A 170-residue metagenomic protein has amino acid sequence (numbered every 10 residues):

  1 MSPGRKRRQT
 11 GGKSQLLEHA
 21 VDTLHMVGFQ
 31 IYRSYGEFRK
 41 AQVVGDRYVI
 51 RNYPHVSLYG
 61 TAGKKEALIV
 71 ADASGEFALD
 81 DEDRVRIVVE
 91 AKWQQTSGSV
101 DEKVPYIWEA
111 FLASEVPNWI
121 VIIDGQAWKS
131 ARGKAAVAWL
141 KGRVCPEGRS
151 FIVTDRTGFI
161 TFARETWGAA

Functional and structural regions predicted by a protein language model:
M1-R51: Interdomain/boundary linker segments immediately adjacent to catalytic/signaling cores
K6, Y59-G60, W93: Residues at structural and domain junctions
G11, V121-A170: Domain-level recognition of nuclease-like catalytic cores that cleave nucleotide substrates
A20-I31, F77, F111-E115, L140-V144: Hydrophobic, Leu/Ile/Phe/Ala-enriched alpha-helical segments that form helix-helix packing faces
I31-E82: Active-site metal-binding core of divalent-cation-utilizing nuclease and nuclease-like domains
A67-K92, T154-A170: Electropositive, surface-exposed helix/loop patches at the edges of structured domains that serve as adaptable
E82-I87, W93-G142: Catalytic cores of nucleic-acid endonucleases
